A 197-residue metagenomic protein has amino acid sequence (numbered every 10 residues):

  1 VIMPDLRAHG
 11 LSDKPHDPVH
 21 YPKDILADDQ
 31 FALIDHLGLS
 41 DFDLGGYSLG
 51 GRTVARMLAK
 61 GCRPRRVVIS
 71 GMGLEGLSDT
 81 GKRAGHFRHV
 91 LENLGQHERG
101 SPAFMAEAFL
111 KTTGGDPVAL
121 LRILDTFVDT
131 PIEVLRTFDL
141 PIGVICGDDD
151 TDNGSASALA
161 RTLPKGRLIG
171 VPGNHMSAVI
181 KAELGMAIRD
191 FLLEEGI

Functional and structural regions predicted by a protein language model:
I2-D43: Active-site loop/oxyanion-hole signature of alpha/beta-hydrolase fold enzymes
L6-G10, L74, N174-S177: Alpha/beta-hydrolase active-site loop signature
L44-G46, S70: Short beta-strand immediately N-terminal to the catalytic nucleophile in serine-hydrolase-like folds
R52-G95: Flexible "cap/lid" loop of the alpha/beta hydrolase fold
E107-P131: Hydrophobic, aromatic-rich cap/lid helix
F138, V144-C146: Short beta-strand/loop motif that positions the catalytic acidic residue of the alpha/beta-hydrolase fold
C146-N174: Conserved loop-alpha-helix segment in the C-terminal half of the alpha/beta-hydrolase fold that carries the catalytic
I169-I197: Catalytic active-site module of serine/aspartate enzymes centered on a nucleophile-bearing elbow/loop
